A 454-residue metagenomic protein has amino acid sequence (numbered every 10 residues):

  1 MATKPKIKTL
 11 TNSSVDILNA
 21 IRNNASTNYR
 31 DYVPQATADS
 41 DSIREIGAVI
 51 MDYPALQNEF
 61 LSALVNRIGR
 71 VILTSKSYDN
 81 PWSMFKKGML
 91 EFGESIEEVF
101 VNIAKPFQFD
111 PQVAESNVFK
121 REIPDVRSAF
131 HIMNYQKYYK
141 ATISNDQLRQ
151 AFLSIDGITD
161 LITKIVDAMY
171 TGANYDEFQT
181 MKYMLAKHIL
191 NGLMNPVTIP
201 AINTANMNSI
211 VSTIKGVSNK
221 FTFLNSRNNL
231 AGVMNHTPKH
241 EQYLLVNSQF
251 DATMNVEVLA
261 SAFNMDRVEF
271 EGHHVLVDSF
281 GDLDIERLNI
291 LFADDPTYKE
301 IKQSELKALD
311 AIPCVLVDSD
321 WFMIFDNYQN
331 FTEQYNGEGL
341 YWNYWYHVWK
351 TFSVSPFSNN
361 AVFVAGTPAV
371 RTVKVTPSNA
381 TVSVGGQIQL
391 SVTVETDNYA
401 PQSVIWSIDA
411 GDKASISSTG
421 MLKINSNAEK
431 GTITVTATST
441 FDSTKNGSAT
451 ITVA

Functional and structural regions predicted by a protein language model:
A2-V65, L276-P368: Extended, compositionally biased alpha-helical segments that mediate assembly or anchoring
Y32-V33, K76-F85, F178, L190 (+1 more regions): Short glycine-rich, low-complexity/disordered patches
A38, S209-M323: Extended oligomerization regions of viral-like shell subunits
Q57-A141: Assembly/oligomerization interface modules of large self-assembling protein complexes
I68, M169, A173, I214 (+1 more regions): Hydrophobic, Leu/Ile/Phe/Ala-enriched alpha-helical segments that form helix-helix packing faces
D125-V197, L340-Y346: Long, contiguous amphipathic alpha-helices that act as assembly "spine/axial" helices in icosahedral shell and virion
V197-S212: Soluble, non-transmembrane alpha-helical interaction regions
P368-A454: Extracytoplasmic soluble-region selector
